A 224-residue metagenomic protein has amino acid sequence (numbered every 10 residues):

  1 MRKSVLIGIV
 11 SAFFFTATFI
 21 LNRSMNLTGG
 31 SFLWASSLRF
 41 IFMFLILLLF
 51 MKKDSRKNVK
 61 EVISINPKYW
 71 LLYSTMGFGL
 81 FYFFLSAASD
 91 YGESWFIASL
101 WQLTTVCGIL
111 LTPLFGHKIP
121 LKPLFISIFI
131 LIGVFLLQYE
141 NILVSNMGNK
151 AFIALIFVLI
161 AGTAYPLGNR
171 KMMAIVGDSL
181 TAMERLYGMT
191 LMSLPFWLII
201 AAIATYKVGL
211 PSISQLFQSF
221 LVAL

Functional and structural regions predicted by a protein language model:
M1-L38, S145-A174, F196-I199, L221: Glycine-/small-residue-enriched transmembrane alpha-helix faces in small-molecule transporters and effluxers
I7-A12, W70-S74, A98, S127 (+3 more regions): Residue-level signature of transmembrane alpha-helical cores of multipass secondary-active transporters and flippases
F19, D54-W101, L136, A223-L224: Specific transmembrane alpha-helical segments of multi-pass solute transporters/efflux pumps, especially DMT/EamA
L21-F32, N58-V59, D90, Q138-K150 (+1 more regions): Membrane-interface helix termini and inter-helical loops of multi-pass transporters
T28-L80, C107-L111, F129, T163-G168 (+1 more regions): Transmembrane alpha-helices of multi-pass small-molecule transport proteins
W34-A35, F40-I41, L85-K118: Specific alpha-helical transmembrane segments that line the substrate/conduction pathway and gating interfaces
L47, L121-N141: Hydrophobic transmembrane alpha-helices of multi-pass small-molecule transport proteins
S55-I65, P113-K122, M173-E184: Membrane-interface helix-boundary motifs at transmembrane edges
